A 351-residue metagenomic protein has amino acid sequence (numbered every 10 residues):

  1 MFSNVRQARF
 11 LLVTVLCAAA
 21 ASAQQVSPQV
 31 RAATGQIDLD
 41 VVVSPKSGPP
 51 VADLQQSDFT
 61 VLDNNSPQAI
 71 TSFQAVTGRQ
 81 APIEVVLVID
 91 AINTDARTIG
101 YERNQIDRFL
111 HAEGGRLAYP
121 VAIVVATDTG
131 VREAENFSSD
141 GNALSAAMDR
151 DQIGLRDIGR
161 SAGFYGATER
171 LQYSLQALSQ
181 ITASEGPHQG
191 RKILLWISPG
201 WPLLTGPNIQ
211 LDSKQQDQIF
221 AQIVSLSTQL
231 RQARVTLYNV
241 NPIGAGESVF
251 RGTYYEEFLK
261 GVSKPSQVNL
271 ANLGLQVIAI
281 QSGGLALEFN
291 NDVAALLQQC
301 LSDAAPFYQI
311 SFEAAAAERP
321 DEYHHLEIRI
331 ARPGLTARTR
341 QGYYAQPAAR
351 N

Functional and structural regions predicted by a protein language model:
M1-Q7: N-terminal secretory signal peptides that target proteins for export/translocation
N4, A21-S22: Intrinsic low-complexity/disordered segments
Q7-F10, Q25: Positively charged, low-complexity intrinsically disordered regions
R9-A19: Bacterial N-terminal signal peptides
A23-N351: Scaffold/interface architecture of coatomer-like assemblies
